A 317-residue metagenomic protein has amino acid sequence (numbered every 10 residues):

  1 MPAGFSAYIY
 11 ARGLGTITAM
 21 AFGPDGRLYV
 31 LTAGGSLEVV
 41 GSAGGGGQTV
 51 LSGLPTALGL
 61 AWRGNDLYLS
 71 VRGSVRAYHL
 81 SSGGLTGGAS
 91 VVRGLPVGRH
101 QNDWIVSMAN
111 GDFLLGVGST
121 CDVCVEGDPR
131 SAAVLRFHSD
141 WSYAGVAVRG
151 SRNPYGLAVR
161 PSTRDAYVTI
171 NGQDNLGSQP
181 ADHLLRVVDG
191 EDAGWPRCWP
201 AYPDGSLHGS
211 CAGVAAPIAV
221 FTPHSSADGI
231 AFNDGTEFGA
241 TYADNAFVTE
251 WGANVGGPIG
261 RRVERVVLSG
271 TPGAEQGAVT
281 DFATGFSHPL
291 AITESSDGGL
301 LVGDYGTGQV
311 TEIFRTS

Functional and structural regions predicted by a protein language model:
M1-A19: Asp/Glu-centered strand-loop micro-motifs enriched in Gly/Pro and often flanked by an aromatic residue
M1-P2, N102, S119-C124, P129-S142 (+6 more regions): Beta-propeller domain segments
A7-R12, G46-S52, A89-L95, S142-A147 (+2 more regions): A short beta-strand motif characteristic of beta-propeller blades
G13-R27, G53-D66, S70-R72, L95-F113 (+4 more regions): Beta-rich, blade/repeat-based domains predominating in secreted/periplasmic proteins but also intracellular
L28-G44: Beta-propeller domains
T32, S70-V71, P258, Y305: Structural signature of WD-repeat beta-propellers
G34-S36, G73-R76, G306-G308: Loop/turn residues immediately N-terminal
G73-M108, G116-C121: Asp-box/WD-like beta-propeller blade repeats and closely related beta-sheet repeat scaffolds
